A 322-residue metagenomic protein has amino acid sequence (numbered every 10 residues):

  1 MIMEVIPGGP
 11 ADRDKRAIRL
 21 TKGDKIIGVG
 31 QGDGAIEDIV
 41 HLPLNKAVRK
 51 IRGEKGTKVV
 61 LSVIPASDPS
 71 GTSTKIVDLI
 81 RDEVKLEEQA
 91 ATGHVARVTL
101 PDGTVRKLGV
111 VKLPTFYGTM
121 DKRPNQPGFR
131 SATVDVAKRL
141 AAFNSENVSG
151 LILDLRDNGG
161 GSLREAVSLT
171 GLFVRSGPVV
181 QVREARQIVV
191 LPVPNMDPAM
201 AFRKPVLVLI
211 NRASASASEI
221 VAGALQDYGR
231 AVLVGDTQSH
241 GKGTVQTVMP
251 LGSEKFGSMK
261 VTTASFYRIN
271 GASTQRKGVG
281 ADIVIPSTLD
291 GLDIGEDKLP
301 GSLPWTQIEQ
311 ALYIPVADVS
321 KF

Functional and structural regions predicted by a protein language model:
M1-T21, I27-E254, S265: Cleft-lining beta-strand/loop regions that shape enzyme active-site pockets
I2, I26, L79, V111 (+5 more regions): Generic structural hydrophobic/aromatic packing signal, biased to beta-strands
S214-S216, G257-T274, V279: Metal-dependent DNA phosphodiester-chemistry modules and their immediately adjacent helices/loops in DNA-processing
V234-K260, G280-E296: Flexible, acidic/glycine-enriched loop-and-adjacent beta/alpha segments that face the extracytoplasmic/periplasmic side
S273-F322: Conserved functional hotspot residues or short segments at active or partner-binding sites across diverse domains
